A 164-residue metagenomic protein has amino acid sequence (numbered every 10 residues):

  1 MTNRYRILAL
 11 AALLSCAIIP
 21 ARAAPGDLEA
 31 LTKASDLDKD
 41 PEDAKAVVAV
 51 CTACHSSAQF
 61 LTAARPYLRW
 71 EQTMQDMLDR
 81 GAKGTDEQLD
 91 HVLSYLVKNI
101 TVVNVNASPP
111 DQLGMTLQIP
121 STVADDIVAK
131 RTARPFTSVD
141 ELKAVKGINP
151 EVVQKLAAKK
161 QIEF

Functional and structural regions predicted by a protein language model:
M1-A9: Bacterial N-terminal signal peptides that target proteins for export
A9-A17: Bacterial N-terminal signal peptides
A24-A46, T101: Electrostatic cytochrome c docking/interface patches
V47-A58, V92, L96: The canonical Cys-X-X-Cys-His
H55-S57, T116-T137, K159: Amphipathic, charged-and-aliphatic alpha-helical interface segments that function as noncatalytic docking
S56-A82: Gly/Gly-Pro-rich "capping" loops immediately C-terminal to redox-active cysteine motifs in periplasmic/lumenal
D90-L96, G147-F164: Alpha-helical interaction/regulatory segments in DNA maintenance proteins
L113-V128, K143-Q154: Helix-hairpin-helix
